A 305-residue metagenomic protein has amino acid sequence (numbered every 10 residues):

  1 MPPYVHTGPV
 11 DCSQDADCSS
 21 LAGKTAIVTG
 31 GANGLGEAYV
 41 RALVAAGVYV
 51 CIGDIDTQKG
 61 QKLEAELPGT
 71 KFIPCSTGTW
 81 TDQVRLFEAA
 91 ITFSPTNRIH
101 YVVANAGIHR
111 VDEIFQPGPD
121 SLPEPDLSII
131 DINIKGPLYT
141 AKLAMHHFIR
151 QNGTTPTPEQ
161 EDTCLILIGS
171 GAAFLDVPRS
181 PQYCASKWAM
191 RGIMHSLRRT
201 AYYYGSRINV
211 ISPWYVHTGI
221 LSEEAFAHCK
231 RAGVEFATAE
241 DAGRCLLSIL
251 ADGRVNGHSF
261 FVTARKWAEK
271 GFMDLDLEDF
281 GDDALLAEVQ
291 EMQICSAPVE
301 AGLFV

Functional and structural regions predicted by a protein language model:
H6-G8, V210, A227-A284, E288-V305: C-terminal helical subdomain
Q14-C51: Canonical Rossmann dinucleotide-binding motif of NAD(H)/NADP(H)-dependent dehydrogenases/reductases, specifically
A46, L175, C184, R191-G192 (+3 more regions): Active-site-adjacent segment of SDR/Rossmann-fold oxidoreductases
E66-T81: Rossmann-fold cofactor-recognition segment
T92, R98, H109-L127, N152-E159 (+1 more regions): Conserved mid-core segment of classical short-chain dehydrogenase/reductases
A141, S186-K187: Active-site helix of classical SDR
S170: Residue(s) in the substrate-gating loop at a strand-loop-helix junction that position the organic substrate next
